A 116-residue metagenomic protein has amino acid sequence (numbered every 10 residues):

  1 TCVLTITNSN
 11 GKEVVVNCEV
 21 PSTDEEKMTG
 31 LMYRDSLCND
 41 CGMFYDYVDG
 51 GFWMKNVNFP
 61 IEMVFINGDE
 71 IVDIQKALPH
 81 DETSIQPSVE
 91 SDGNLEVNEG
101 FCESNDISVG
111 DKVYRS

Functional and structural regions predicted by a protein language model:
T1-S116: Compact, glycine-rich, soluble single-domain proteins
